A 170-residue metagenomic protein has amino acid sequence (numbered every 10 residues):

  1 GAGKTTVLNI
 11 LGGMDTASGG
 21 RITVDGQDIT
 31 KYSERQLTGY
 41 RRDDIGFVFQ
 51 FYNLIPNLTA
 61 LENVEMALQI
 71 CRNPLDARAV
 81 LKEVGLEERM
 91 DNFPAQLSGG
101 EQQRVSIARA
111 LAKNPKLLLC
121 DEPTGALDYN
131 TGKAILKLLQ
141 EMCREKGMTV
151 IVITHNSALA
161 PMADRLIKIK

Functional and structural regions predicted by a protein language model:
G1-I169: ABC family nucleotide-binding domain
